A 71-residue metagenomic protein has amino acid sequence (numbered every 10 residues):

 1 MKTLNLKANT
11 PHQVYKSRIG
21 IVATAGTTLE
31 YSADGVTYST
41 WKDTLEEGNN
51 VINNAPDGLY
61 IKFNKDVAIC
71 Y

Functional and structural regions predicted by a protein language model:
M1-T10: Transition segment at domain starts
N9-V14, S39-Y60, D66-Y71: Beta-sandwich interaction modules
V22-T28, F63-V67: Short proline/glycine-enriched turn/loop motifs at strand-loop junctions of beta-rich domains
G35-T37: Solvent-exposed strand-loop boundary residues in beta-sheet-rich modules
